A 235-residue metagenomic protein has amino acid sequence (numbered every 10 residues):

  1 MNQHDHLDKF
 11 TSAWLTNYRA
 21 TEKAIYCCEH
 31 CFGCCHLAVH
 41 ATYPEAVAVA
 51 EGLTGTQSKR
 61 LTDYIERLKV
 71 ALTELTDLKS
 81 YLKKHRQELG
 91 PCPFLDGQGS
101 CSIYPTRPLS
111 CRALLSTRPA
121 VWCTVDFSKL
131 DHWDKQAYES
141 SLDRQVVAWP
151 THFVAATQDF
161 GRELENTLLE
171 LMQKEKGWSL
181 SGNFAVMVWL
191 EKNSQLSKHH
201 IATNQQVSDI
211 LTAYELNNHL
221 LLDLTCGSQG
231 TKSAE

Functional and structural regions predicted by a protein language model:
M1-S100, Y104-E235: Short loop/turn segments that flank or connect secondary-structure elements
